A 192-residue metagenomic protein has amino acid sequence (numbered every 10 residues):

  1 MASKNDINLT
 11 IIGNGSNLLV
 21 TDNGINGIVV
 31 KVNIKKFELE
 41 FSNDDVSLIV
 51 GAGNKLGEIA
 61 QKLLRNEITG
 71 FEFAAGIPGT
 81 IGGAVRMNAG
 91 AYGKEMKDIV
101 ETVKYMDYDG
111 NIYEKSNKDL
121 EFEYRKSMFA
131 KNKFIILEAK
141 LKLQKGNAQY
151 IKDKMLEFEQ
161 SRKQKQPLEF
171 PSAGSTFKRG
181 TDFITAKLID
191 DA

Functional and structural regions predicted by a protein language model:
M1-I81: Anion-binding (especially nucleotide phosphate/pyrophosphate-binding) glycine-rich loop and adjoining beta-alpha core
N14, L18, M106-A192: Phosphate/pyrophosphate- and phosphate-bearing ligand-binding catalytic cores of soluble enzymes
L19-F37, R86-S116, K131-E138: Structural signature of FAD isoalloxazine-binding scaffolds in flavoprotein oxidoreductases
S47-I49, K104, E121: General beta-strand recognition
I49-G51, E72, R86, I136-E138 (+1 more regions): Conserved beta-strand segments that form the floor/walls of ligand-binding pockets within enzyme and binding domains
G57, M87-A89, K118-Y124: Short acidic (Asp/Glu) patches
L63, I81, V85-A89, K104-D107 (+2 more regions): Short, well-ordered alpha-helical segments in soluble proteins
L64-E101, S172: A gly/ser-rich beta-alpha-beta helix-loop segment of oxidoreductase catalytic cores
